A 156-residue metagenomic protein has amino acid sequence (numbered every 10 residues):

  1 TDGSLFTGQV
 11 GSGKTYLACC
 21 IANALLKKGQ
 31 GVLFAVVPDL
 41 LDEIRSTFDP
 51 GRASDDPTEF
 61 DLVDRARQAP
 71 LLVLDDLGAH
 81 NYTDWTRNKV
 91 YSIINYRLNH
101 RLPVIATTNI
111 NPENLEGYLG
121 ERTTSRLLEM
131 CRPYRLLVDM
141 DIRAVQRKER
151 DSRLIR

Functional and structural regions predicted by a protein language model:
D2-A18: Walker A/P-loop nucleotide-binding motif
S12-Y16, V32-A35, P57, N81: A short glycine-/small-residue-rich loop at the edge of a beta-strand within enzyme catalytic domains
Y16-G29: P-loop NTPase Walker A phosphate-binding motif
A22, L40-E43, T47-F48, L77-R156: Replace "adjacent to P-loop NTPase cores in ATP/GTP-dependent enzymes" with "adjacent to NTP-binding cores
L26, Q30-Q68: Short glycine-rich substrate-engagement loop in P-loop NTPases that contacts/grips substrate
Q30-G31, Q68-L71, H100-A106: Loop/turn-to-beta-strand initiation segments
